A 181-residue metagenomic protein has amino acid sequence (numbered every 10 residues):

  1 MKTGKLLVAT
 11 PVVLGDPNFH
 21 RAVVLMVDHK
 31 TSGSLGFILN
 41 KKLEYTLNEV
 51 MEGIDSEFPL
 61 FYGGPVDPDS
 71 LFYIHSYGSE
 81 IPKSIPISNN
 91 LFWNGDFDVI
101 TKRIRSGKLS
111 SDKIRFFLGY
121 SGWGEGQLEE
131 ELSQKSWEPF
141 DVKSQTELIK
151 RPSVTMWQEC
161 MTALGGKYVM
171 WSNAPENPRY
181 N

Functional and structural regions predicted by a protein language model:
M1-F117, S121-N181: A short aromatic-anchored loop/beta-hairpin motif
